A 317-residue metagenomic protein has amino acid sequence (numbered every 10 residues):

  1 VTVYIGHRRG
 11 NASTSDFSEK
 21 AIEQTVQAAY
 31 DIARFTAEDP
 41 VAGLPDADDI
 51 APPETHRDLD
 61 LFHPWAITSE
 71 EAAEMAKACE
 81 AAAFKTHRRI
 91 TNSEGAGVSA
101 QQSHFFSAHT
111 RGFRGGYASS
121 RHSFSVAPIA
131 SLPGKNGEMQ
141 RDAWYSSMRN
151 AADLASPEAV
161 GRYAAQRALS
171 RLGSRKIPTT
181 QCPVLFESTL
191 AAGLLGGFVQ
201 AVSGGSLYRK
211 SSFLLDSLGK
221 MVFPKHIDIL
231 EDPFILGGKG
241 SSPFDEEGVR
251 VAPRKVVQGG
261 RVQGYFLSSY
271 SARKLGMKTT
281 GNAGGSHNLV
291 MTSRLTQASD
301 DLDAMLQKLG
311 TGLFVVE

Functional and structural regions predicted by a protein language model:
V1-I5, G115-S147, V257-Q258: Short beta-strand elements
T2, R88, S107, G115-H122 (+7 more regions): Solvent-exposed alpha-helices and their adjacent loops that cap or buttress functional pockets in soluble metabolic
S13, Y117-A118, F266: Short linear motifs in exposed loops
S15-F17, S269: A generic structural motif
K20-Y117, A151-A192, K220, D303-A304 (+1 more regions): Acidic low-complexity segments
H56, L215-E317: Dual-mode signal for accessory low-complexity, basic/Gly-rich regions
K135-Q140, G193-L195, G237-G240, G264-F266: Short helix/loop capping segments that flank catalytic or ligand/cofactor-binding pockets
Q200-P224: Amphipathic alpha-helical
